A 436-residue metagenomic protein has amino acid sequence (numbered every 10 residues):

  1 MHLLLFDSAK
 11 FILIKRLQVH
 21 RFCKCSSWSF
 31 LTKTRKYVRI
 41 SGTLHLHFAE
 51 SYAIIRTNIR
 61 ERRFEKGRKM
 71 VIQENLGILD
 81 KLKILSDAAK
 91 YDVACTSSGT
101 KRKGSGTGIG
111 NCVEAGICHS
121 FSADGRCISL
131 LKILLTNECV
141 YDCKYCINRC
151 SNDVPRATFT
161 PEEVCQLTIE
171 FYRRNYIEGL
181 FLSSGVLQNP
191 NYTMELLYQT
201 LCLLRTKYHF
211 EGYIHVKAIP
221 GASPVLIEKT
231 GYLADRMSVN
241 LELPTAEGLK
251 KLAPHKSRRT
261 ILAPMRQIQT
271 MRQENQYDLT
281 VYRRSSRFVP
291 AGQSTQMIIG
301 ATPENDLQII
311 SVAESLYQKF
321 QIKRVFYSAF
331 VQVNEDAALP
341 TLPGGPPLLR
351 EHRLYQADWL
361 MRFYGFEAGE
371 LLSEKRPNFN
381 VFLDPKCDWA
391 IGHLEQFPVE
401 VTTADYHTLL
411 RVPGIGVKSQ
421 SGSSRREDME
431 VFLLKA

Functional and structural regions predicted by a protein language model:
L3, S8, L13, R21 (+2 more regions): Short hydrophobic targeting helices and cationic amphipathic motifs that mediate membrane/organellar targeting
V19, S26, K36-E138: Flexible, acidic/Gly-rich N-terminal and inter-domain linker regions that tether and position cofactor-handling modules
R62, I133-E162: Canonical Radical SAM [4Fe-4S] cluster-binding loop centered on the CxxxCxxC motif and its immediate flanking residues
R149-V164, Y172-L197, L203-P224, G231-Y282 (+2 more regions): Core AdoMet radical
T245, T260-A337, P346-L372: Conserved C-terminal portion of the radical SAM core fold that forms the substrate/S-adenosylmethionine-binding
P340-R411: Long, highly charged, low-complexity intrinsically disordered interaction regions that mediate electrostatic DNA/RNA
R426-E430: Residue-level signature of tetratricopeptide-repeat
